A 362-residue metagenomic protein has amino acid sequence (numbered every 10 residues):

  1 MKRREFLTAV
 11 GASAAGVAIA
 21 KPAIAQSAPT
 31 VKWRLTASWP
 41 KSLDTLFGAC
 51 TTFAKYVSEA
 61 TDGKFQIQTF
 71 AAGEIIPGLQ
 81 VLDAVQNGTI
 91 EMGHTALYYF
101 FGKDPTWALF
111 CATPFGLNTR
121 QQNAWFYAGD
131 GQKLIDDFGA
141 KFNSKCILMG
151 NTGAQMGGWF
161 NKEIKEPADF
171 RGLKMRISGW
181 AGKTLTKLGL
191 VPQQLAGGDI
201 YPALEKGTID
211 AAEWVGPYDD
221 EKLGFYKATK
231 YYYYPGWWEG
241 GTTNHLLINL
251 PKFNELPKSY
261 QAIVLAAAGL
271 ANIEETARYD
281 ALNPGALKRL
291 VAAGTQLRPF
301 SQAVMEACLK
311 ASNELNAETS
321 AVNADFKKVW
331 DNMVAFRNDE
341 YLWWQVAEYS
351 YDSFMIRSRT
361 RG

Functional and structural regions predicted by a protein language model:
K2-Q122, D130-G362: N-terminal secretory/targeting leader peptides
